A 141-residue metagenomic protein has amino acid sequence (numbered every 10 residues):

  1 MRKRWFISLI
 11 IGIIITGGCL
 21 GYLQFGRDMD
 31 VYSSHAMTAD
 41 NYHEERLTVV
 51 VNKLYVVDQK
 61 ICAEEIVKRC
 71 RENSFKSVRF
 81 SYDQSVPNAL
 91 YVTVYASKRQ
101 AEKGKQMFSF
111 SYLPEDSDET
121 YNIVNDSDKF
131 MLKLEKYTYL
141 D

Functional and structural regions predicted by a protein language model:
M1-K3: N-terminal Lys/Arg-rich, disordered targeting/topogenic segments
W5-Q24: Hydrophobic membrane-insertion alpha-helices, especially the h-region of bacterial N-terminal signal peptides
S8, T38-N41, D58: A broad, structure-centric signal for solvent-exposed, well-ordered loop/edge residues that line or flank functional
G12-I14, R27-Y32, R71-S77: Short amphipathic alpha-helical surface micro-motifs
G21, M37-A39, Y82: Generic marker of residues within folded, mature protein domains
F25-V50: Short edge beta-strands and adjacent turn/loop segments
T48-Y112: Mature extracytoplasmic domains of secretory-pathway proteins
Y112-D141: C-terminal partner/receptor-binding element of secreted or periplasmic proteins
